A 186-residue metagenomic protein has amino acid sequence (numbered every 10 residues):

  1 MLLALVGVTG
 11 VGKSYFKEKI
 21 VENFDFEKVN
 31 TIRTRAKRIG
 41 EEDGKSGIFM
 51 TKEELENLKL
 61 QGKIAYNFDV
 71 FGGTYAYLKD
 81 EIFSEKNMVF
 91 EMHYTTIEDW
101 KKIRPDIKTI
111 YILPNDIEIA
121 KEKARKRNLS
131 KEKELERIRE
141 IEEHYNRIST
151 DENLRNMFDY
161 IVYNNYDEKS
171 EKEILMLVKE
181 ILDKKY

Functional and structural regions predicted by a protein language model:
L5: Hydrophobic anchor at the beta1->P-loop junction of P-loop NTPases
V8: P-loop (Walker A) phosphate-binding loop of NTP-binding proteins
K13-S14: Walker A/P-loop
E22-N30: Post-Walker A helix-loop "phosphate-sensing" segment adjacent to the P-loop in P-loop NTPases
R33-M88, Y94: ATP-dependent small-molecule kinase phosphotransfer cores that center on conserved nucleotide phosphate-binding segments
V89-H93, K102-R125: Conserved phosphate-donor/acceptor-positioning beta-strand/loop module used by diverse small-molecule
L129-V178: Small-molecule kinase domains that catalyze NTP-dependent phosphoryl transfer to phosphate-bearing small molecules
